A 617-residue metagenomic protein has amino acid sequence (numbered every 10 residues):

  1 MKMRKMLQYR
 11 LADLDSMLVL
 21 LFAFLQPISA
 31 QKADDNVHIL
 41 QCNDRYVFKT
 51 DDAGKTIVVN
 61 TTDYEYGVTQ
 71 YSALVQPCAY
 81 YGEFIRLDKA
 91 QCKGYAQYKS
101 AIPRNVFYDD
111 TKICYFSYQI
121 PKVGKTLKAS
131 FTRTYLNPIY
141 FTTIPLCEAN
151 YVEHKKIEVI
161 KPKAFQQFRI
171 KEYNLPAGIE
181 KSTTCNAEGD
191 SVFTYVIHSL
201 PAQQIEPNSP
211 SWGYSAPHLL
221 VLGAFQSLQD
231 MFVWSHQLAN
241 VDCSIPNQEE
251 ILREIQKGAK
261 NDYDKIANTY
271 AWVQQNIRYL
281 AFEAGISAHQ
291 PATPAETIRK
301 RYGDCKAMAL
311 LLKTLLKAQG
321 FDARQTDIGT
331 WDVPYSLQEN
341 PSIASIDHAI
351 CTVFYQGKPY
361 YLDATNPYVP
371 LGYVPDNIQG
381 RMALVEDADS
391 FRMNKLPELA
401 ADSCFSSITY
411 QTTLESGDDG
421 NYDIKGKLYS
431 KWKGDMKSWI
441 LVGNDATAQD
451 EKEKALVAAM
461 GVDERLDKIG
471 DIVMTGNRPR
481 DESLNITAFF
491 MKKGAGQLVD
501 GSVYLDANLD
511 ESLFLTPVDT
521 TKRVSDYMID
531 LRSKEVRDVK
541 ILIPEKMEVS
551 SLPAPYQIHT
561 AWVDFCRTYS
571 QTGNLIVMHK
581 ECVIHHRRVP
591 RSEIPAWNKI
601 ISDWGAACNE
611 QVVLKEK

Functional and structural regions predicted by a protein language model:
M1-A33: Bacterial Sec-dependent N-terminal signal peptides
Q31-K617: A sensor for short, sequence-defined functional sites
